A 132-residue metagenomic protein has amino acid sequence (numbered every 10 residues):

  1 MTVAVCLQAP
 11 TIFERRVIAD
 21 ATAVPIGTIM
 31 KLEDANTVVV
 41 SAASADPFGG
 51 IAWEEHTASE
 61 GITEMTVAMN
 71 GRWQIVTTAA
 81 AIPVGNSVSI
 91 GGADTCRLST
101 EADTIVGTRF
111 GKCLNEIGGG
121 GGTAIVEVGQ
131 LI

Functional and structural regions predicted by a protein language model:
M1-I132: Surface-exposed, low-hydrophobicity beta-strand/loop segments enriched in small/polar/acidic residues
